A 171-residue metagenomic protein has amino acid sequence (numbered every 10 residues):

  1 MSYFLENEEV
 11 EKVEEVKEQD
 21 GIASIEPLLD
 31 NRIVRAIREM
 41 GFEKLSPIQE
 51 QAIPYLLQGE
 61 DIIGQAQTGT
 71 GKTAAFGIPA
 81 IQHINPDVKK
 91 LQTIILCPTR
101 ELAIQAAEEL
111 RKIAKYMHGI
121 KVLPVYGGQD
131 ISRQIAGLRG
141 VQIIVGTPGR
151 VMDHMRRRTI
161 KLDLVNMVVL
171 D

Functional and structural regions predicted by a protein language model:
M1-E60: N-terminal intrinsically disordered, low-complexity tails of helicases
R32-R35, E39, K89-R157, L164-M167: Conserved nucleic-acid-binding Ia/Ib motif block in the N-terminal RecA-like helicase ATPase lobe
I48, Q65-Q67, P98: P-loop (Walker A) phosphate-binding loop of NTP-binding proteins
E50-I62, T73-V88, E108-A114, M152: Walker A/P-loop NTP-binding motif
I62-G64, T93: Conserved beta-strand position immediately N-terminal to the Walker
G69-G71: Conserved glycine(s) of the Walker
A80, T159-I160: ASCE P-loop NTPase motor core, strongest for the SF2 helicase catalytic module
L170: Conserved P-loop NTPase nucleotide-binding/switch module
